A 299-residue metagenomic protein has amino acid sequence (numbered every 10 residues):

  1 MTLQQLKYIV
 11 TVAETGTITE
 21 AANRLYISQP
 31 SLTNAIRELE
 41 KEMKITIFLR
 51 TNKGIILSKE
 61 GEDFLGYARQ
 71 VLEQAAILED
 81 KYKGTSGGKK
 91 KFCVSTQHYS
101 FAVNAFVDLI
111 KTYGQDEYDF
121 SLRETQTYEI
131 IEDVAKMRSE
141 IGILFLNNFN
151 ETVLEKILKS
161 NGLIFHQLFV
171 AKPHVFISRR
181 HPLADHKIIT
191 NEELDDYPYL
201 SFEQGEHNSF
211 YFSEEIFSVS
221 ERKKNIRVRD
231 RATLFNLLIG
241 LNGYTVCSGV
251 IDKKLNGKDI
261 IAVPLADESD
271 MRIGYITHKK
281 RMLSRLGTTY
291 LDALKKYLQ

Functional and structural regions predicted by a protein language model:
V10-S28: Short helix-boundary/capping micro-motifs
E40-L57: A short LG(V/I)-centered, amphipathic sequence patch enriched for acidic residue(s) preceding the LG motif
E42-M43, F64-S86, C93, Y290: Alpha-helical linker/hinge and terminal dimerization helices associated with HTH transcriptional regulators
K89-V153: Central regulatory/effector-binding core of bacterial HTH transcription factors
A102-D108, N147, E151, T190-V219 (+1 more regions): Secondary-structure junction motif
D133-E140, F145, Q204-I261: Hydrophobic hinge/microswitch elements
I157-Y199: Flexible hinge/capping segments at coil-to-helix
K159-H166, A171-K172, A232-R281: Beta-alpha-beta core module
